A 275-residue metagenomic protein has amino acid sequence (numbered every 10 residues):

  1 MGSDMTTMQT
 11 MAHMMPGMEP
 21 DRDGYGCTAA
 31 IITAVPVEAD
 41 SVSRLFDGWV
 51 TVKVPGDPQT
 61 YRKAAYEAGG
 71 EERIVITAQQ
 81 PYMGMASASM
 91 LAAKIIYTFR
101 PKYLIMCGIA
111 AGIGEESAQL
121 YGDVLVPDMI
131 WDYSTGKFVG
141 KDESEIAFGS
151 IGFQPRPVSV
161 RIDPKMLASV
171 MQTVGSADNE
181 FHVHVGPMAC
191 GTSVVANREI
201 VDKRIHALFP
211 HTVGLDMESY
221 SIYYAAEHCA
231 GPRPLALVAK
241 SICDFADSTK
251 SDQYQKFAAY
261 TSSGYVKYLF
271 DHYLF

Functional and structural regions predicted by a protein language model:
G2-F275: Intrinsic-disorder/coil detector with helix-boundary
